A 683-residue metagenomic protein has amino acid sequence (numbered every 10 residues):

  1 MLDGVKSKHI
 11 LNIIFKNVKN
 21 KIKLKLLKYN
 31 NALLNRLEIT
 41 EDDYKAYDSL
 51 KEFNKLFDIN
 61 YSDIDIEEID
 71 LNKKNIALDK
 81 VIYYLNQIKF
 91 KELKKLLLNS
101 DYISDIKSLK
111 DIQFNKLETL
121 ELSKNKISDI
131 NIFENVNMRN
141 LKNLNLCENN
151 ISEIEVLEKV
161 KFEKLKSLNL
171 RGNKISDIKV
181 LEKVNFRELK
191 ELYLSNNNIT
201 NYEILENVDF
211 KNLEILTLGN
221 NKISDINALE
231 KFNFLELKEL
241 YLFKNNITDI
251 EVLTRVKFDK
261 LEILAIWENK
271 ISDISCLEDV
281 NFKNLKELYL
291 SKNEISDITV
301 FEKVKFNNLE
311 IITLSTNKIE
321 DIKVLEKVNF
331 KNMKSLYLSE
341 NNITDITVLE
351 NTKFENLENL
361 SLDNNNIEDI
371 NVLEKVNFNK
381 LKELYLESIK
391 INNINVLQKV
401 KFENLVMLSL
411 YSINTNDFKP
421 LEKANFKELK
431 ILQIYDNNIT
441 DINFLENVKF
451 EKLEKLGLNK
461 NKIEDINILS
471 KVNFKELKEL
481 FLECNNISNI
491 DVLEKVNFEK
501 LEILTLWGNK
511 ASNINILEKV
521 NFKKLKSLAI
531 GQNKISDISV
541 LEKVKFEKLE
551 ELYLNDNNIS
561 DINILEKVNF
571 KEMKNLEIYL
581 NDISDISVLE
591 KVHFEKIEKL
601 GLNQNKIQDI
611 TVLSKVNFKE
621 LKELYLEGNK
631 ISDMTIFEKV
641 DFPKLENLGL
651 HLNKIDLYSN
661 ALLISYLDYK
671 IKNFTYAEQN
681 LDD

Functional and structural regions predicted by a protein language model:
M1-Y29: N-terminal Skp1-binding subsegment of the F-box domain
V18, S632-D683: Leucine-rich solenoid repeat scaffolds
N20-L24, N31-E118: LRR N-terminal entry segment and analogous cap-like coil->beta motifs
E67-L71, L96-L98, E118-L122, L141-L146 (+22 more regions): Conserved hydrophobic beta-strand positions in leucine-rich repeat
K74-I76, D101, N125, N149 (+22 more regions): Conserved "Asn-ladder"/turn position within leucine-rich repeats
L85-K89, K107-F114, N131-M138, E155-F162 (+21 more regions): A structural signal for leucine-rich repeat
